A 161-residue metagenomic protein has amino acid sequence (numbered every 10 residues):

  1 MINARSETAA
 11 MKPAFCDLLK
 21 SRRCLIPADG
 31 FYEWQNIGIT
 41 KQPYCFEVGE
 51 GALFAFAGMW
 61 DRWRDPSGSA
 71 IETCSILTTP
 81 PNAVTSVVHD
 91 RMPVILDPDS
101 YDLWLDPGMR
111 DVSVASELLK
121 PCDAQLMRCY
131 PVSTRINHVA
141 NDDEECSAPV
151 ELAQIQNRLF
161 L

Functional and structural regions predicted by a protein language model:
M1-L161: A structured binding-face within diverse protein domains that lines the active/interaction site
